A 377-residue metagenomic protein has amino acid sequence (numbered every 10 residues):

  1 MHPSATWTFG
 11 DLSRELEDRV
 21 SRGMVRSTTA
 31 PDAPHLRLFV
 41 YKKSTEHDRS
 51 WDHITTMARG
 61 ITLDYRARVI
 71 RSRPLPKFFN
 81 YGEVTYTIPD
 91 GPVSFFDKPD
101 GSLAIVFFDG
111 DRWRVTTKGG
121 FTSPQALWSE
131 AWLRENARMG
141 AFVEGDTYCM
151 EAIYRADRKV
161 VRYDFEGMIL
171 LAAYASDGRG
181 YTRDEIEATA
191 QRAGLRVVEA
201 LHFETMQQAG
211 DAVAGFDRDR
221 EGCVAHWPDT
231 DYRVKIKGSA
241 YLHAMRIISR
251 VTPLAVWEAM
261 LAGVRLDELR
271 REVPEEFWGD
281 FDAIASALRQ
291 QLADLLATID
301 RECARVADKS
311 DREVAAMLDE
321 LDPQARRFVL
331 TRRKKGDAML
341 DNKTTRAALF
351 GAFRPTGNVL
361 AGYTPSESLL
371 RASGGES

Functional and structural regions predicted by a protein language model:
M1-S377: Core nucleotide-handling region used for phosphoryl-transfer chemistry
